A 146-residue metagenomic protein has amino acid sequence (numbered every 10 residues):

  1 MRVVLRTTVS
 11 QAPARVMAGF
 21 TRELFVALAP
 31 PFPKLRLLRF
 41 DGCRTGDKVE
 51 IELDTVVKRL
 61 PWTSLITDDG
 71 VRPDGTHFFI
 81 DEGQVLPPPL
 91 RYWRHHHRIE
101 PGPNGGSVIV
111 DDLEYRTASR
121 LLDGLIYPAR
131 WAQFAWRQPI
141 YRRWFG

Functional and structural regions predicted by a protein language model:
M1-G46: Hydrophobic ligand-binding cavity/cleft-lining segments
R2-T8, K48, Y92-R94, G106-V110: Intrinsic-disorder/low-complexity, polar/charged segments enriched in Ser/Thr/Lys/Arg/Asp/Glu/Gln
V9-Q11, T55-V57, I99-P101, Y115-S119: Beta-strand elements of well-folded, non-transmembrane domains
V16-F20, I99, I109-D111, R137: Hydrophobic pocket/interface hotspot
F40-W62: Short, well-structured hydrophobic secondary-structure segments
T55-N104: Hydrophobic-ligand binding "helix-grip"
E82-P88, D112-S119: Short, solvent-exposed aromatic-acidic interface loops
E114-G146: A conserved amphipathic terminal alpha-helix motif
